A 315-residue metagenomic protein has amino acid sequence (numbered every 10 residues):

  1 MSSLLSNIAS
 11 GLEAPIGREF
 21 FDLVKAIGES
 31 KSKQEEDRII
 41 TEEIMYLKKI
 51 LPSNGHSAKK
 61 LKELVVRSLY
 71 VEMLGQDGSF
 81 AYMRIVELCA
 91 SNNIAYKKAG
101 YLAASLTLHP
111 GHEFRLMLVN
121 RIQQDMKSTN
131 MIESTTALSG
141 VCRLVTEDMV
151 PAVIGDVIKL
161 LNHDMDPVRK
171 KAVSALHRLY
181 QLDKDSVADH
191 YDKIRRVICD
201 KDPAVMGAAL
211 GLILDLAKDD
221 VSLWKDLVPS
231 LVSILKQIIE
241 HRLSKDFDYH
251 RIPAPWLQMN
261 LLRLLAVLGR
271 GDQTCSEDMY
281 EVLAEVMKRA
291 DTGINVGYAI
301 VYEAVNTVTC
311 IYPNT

Functional and structural regions predicted by a protein language model:
S2-A14, R18-A81, V86-C89, N93-T315: Extended alpha-solenoid helical-repeat scaffolds
